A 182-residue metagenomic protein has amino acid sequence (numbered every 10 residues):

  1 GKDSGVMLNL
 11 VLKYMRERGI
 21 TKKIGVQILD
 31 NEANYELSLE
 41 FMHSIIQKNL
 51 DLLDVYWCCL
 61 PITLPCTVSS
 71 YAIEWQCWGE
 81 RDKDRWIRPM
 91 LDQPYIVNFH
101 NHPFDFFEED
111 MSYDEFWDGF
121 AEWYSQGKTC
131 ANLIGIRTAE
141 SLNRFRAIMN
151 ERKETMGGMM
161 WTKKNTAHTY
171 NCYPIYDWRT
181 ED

Functional and structural regions predicted by a protein language model:
K2-Y176: ATP-dependent adenylation/nucleotidyltransferase module used to activate substrates
